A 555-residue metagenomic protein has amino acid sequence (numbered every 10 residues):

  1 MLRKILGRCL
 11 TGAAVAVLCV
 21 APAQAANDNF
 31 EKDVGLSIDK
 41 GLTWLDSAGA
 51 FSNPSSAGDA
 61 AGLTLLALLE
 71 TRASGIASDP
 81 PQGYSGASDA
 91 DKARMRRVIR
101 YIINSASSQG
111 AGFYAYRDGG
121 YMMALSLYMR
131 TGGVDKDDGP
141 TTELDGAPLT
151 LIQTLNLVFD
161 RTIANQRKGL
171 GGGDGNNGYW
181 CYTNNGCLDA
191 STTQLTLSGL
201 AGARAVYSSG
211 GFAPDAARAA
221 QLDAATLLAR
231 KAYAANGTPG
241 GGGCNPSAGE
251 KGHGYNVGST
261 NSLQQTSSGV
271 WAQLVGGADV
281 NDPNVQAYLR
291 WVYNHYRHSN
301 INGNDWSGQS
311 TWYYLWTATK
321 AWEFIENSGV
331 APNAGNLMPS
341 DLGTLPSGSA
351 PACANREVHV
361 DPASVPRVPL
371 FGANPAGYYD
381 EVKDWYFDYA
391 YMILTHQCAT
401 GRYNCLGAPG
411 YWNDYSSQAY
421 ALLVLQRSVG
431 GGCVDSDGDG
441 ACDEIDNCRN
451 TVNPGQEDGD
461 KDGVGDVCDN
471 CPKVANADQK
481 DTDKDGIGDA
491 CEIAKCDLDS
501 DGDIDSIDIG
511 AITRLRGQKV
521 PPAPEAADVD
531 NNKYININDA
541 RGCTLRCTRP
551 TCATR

Functional and structural regions predicted by a protein language model:
M1-T11: Bacterial N-terminal signal peptides that target proteins for export
C9-A21: Bacterial N-terminal signal peptides
T11-A13, A201, L515-G517: Compositionally biased, intrinsically disordered low-complexity regions
A14-V17, V424-G431, P550-T554: In a subset of proteins, long, contiguous C-terminal domains/tails are tracked
Q24-D437: Preference for long, amphipathic alpha-helical scaffolds in soluble/luminal domains and all-alpha bundles
G432-I445, N450-V467, K473-R555: Cellulosome-associated attachment modules in secreted, modular CAZymes
